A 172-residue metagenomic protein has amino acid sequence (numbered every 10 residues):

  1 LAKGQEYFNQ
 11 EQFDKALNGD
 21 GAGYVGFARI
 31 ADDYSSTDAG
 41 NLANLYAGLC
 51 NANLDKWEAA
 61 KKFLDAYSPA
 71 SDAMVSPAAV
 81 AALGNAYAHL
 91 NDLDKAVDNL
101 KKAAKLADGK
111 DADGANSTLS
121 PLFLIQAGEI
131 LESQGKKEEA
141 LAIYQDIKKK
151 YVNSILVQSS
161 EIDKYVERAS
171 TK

Functional and structural regions predicted by a protein language model:
F13-D14, D20, W57, L93 (+1 more regions): TPR-repeat structural position
I30-G40, L54, S68-P77, K105-S120 (+1 more regions): Short solvent-exposed coil/turn linkers within tandem alpha-helical repeat scaffolds
S133, K137-K172: Terminal, low-structured helical/coil segments at or just beyond the last alpha-helical repeat
